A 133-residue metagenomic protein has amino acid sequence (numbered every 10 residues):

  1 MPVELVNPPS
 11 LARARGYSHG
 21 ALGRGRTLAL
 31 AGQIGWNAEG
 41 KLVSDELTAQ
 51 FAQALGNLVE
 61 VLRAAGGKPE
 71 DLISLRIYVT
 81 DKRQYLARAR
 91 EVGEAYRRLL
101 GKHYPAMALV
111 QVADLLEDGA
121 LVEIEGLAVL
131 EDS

Functional and structural regions predicted by a protein language model:
M1-I73, V79-S133: N-terminal presequence-like segments and the immediate start of the first folded domain
